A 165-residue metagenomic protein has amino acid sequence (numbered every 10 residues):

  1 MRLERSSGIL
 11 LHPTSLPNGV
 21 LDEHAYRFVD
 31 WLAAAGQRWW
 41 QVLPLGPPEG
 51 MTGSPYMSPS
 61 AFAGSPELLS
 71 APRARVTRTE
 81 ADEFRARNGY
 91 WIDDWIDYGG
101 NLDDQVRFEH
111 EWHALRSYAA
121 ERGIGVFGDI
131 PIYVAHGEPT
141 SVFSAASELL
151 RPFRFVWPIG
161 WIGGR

Functional and structural regions predicted by a protein language model:
M1-A145: Acidic/aromatic-lined carbohydrate-recognition and catalytic surfaces of CAZymes acting on diverse glycans
S144-R165: Catalytic cores of eukaryotic secretory-pathway lumenal/extracellular enzymes that build and remodel glycoconjugates
